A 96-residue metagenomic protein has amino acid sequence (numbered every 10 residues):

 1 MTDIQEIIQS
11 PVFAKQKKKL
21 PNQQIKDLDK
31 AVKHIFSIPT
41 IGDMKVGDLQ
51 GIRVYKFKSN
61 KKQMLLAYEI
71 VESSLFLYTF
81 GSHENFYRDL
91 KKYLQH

Functional and structural regions predicted by a protein language model:
M1-A31: Arg/Lys-rich, positively charged N-terminal/basic patches that mediate binding to nucleic acids
T2-E6, K15, F57-L65, E69-H96: Enriched for short, Lys/Arg-rich terminal
I7, N22, D43-V46, F80: Non-catalytic, surface-exposed connector residues within folded enzymatic/regulatory domains
K33-N60: A short, surface-exposed loop/turn module that caps and links secondary-structure elements
